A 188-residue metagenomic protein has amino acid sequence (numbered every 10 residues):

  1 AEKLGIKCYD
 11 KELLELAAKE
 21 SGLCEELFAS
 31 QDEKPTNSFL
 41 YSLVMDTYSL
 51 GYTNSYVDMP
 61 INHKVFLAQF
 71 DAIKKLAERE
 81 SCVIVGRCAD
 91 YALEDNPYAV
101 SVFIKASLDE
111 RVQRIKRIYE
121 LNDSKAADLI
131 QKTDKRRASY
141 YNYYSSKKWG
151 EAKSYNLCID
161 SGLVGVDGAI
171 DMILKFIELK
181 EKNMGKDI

Functional and structural regions predicted by a protein language model:
A1-G5: A conserved segment at the C-terminal end of the G1
L13-S81: ATP-dependent small-molecule kinase phosphotransfer cores that center on conserved nucleotide phosphate-binding segments
E33-D46, N122-D167: Small-molecule kinase domains that catalyze NTP-dependent phosphoryl transfer to phosphate-bearing small molecules
F70, V166-L174: Short, amphipathic alpha-helical "lid/cap" segments that border enzyme active or binding sites
L76, C88-N96: RNA pseudouridine synthases
D95-I118, D123-Q131: Conserved phosphate-donor/acceptor-positioning beta-strand/loop module used by diverse small-molecule
